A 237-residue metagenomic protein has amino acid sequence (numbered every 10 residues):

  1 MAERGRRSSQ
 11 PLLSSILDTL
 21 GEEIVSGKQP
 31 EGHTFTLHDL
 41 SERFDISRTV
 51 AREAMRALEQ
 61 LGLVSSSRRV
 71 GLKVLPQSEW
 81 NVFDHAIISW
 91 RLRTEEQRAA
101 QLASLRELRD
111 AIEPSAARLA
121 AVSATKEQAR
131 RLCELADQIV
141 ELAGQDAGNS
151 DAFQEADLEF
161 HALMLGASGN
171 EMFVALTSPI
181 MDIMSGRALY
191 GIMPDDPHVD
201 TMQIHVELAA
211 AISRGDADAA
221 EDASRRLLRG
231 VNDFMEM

Functional and structural regions predicted by a protein language model:
M1-A111, R118: Short linear motifs at protein or domain termini
L105-Y190, M202-A210, A219-G230, F234: Conserved amphipathic alpha-helical segments that form helical-bundle/coiled-coil interaction surfaces
M193-D196: Structural signature of alpha-solenoid helical repeat scaffolds
